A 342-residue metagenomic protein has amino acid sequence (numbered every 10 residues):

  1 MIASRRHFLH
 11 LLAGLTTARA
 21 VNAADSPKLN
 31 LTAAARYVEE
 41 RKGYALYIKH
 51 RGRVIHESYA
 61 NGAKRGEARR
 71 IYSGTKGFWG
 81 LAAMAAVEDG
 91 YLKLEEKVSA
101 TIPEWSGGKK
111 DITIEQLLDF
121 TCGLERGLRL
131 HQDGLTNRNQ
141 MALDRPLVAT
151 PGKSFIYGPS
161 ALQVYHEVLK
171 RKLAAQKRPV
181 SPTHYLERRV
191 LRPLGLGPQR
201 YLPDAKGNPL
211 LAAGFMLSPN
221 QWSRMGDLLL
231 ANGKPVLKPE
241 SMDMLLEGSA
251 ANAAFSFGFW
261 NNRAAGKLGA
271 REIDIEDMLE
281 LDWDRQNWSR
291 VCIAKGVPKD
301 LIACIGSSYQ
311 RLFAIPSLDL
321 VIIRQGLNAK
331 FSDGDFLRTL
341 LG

Functional and structural regions predicted by a protein language model:
M1-T16: N-terminal secretory signal peptides and thylakoid transit peptides that target proteins across membranes
R19-A35, R41: C-terminal segment of N-terminal export signals and the immediately downstream linker at the start of the mature
A34-K64, L312-I315, D319-I323: A short, well-structured edge-of-sheet supersecondary motif
G52, A68-E95, L117, Y165-K170 (+1 more regions): Active-site SXXK
G66, G127-G214: Catalytic-site signature segments of enzymes, centered on catalytic residues
E88-C122, A174-A213, L217, G233-K234: Active-site helix/loop module of the DD-peptidase/beta-lactamase fold, centered on the serine-lysine SxxK catalytic
V164-V168, A213-K234, Q310-Q325: Active-site-proximal alpha-helical segments within enzyme catalytic domains
G197-Q199, E247-I322: Active-site Gly/Thr loop motif
